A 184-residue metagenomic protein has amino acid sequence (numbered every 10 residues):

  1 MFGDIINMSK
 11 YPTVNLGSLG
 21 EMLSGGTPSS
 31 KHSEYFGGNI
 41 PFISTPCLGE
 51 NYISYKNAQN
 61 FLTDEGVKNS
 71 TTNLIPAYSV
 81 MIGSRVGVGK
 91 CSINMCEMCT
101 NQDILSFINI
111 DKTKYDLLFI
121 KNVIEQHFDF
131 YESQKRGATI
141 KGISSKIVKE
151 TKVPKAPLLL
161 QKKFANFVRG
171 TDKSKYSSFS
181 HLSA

Functional and structural regions predicted by a protein language model:
M1-G26, E150-A184: Non-catalytic DNA-recognition/assembly elements of restriction-modification systems
S9-P12, P41, M98, K141: Residues that recognize and position ribonucleotide moieties
P12, D116, I120, I140 (+1 more regions): Hydrophobic (often cysteine-bearing) scaffold residues that line and stabilize catalytic clefts of nucleotide/cofactor
T13, G17-H32, P46-A77: Sequence-specific dsDNA recognition surfaces
S29-G37, G137: Short coil/turn segments at secondary-structure boundaries
S44-T45, F61-E125, S144: A short beta-sheet element
L48-G49, G87-V88, G137: Short glycine-enriched loops at secondary-structure junctions
L105, E125-V153: Specificity-determining recognition surfaces
